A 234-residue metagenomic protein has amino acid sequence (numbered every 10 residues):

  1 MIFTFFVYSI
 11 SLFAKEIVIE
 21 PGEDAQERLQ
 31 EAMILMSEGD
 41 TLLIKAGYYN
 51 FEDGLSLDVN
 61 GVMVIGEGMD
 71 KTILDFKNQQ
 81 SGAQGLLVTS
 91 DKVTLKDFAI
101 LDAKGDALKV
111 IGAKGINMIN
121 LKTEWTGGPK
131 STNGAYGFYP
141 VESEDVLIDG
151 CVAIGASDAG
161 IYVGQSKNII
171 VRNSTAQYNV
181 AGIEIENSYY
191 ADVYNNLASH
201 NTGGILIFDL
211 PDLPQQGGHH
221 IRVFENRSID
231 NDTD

Functional and structural regions predicted by a protein language model:
M1-S9: Bacterial N-terminal signal peptides
I10-A14: Sec/Tat signal peptide C-region and signal peptidase I cleavage site
K15-E27, G61-K104, G127: Right-handed parallel beta-helix/beta-spiral solenoid domain characteristic of secreted/periplasmic
E16-K45: Acidic Gly/Asp/Thr-rich repetitive segments characteristic of extracellular carbohydrate-active and adhesion proteins
E27-L35, N50-V59, V64, L74-D75 (+3 more regions): Short, T/G/N/S-enriched strand-turn elements that build extracellular solenoid repeat scaffolds
L29, E52, F76-L86, D102-K109 (+5 more regions): Extracellular beta-strand/beta-solenoid scaffold signature
G47-F51, M69: Short active-site-proximal "capping" loops at secondary-structure junctions
I65-K71, D91-D102, K114-G127, E144-S157 (+3 more regions): Right-handed parallel beta-helix
